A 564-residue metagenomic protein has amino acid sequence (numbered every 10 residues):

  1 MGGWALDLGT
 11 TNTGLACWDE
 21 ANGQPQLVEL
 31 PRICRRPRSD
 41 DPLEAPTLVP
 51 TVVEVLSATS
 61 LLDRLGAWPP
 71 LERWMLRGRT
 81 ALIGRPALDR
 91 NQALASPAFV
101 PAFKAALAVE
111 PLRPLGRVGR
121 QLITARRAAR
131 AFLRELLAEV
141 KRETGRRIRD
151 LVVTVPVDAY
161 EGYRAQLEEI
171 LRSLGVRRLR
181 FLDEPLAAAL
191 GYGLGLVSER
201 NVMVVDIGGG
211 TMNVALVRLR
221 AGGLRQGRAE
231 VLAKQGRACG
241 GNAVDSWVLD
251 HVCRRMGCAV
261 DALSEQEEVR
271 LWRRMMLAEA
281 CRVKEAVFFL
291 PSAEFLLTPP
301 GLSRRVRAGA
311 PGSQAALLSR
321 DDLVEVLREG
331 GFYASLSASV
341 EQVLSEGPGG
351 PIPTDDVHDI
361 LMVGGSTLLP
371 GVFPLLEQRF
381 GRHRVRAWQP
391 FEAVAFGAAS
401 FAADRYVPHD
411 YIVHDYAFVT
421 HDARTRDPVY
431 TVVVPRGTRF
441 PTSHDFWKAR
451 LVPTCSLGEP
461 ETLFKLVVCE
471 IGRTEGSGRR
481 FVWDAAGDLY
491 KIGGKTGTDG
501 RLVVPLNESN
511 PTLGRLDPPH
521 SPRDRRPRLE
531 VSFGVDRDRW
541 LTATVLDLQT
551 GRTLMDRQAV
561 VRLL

Functional and structural regions predicted by a protein language model:
M1, L179-I207, A393-P408: Conserved phosphate-binding catalytic cores of ATP/NTP-utilizing and phosphoryl-transfer enzymes
M1-P25, G195-A229, M362, R525-L548: Gly/Thr-rich phosphate-binding beta-strand-loop-beta motif of the actin/hexokinase/Hsp70
C17-E54, A221-D250, G551-L564: Short glycine-rich, Thr/Ser-proximal phosphate-binding strand/loop in the N-terminal lobe of ATP-dependent enzymes
P31-L174, S246-A293: Phosphate-binding loop and its immediate beta->loop->alpha context in nucleotide/phosphate-handling enzymes
A87-V100, K104-L107, P114, V118-G119 (+1 more regions): Gly/charged contiguous loops adjacent to phosphate- or pyrophosphate-bearing nucleotide/cofactor binding elements
A129-T144, P185-L196, E325-I360, T367 (+4 more regions): Phosphate/ATP-binding catalytic cores across multiple sugar-kinase/actin-like superfamilies, primarily ASKHA
G175-D183, A187, F373-G397: Conserved phosphate-binding/catalytic loops in two-lobed NTP-binding clefts
G312-R320, H409-L564: Acidic low-complexity intrinsically disordered segments
